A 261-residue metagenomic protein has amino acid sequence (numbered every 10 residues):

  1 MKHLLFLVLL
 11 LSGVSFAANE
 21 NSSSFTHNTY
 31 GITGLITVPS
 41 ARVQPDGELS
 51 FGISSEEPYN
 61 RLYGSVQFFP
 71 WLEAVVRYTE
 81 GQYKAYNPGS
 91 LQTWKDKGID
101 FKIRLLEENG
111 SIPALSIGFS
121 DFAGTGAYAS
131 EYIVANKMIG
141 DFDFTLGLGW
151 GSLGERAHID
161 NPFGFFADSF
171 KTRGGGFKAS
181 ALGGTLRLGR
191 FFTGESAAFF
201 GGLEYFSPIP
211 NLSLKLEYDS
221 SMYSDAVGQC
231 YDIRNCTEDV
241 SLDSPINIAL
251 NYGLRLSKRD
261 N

Functional and structural regions predicted by a protein language model:
H3-G13: Sec-dependent N-terminal signal peptides
L11, T29-I32, G174, K258: Intrinsically disordered, low-complexity segments enriched in small/polar residues
S12, I117, L146: Short glycine-rich loop/turn motifs that provide flexible caps or phosphate-binding loops at active sites
V14, L250-N261: Short, intrinsically disordered, charge-balanced linker/junction segments flanking boundaries in proteins
A17-A127, I139-G140, G151-S152, R187 (+6 more regions): Transmembrane beta-barrel domains of Gram-negative outer membranes and organellar outer membranes
S130-S224: Detector for outer-membrane/organellar transmembrane beta-barrel domains, recognizing the amphipathic beta-strand
S196, S241-D243: Active-site-proximal structural scaffolding
